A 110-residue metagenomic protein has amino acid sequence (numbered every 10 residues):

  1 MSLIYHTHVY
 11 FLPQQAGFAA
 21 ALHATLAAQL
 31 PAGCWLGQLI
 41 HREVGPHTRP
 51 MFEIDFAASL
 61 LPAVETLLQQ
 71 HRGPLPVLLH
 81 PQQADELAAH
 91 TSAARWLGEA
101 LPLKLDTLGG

Functional and structural regions predicted by a protein language model:
M1-G110: Long, contiguous binding/interaction regions
